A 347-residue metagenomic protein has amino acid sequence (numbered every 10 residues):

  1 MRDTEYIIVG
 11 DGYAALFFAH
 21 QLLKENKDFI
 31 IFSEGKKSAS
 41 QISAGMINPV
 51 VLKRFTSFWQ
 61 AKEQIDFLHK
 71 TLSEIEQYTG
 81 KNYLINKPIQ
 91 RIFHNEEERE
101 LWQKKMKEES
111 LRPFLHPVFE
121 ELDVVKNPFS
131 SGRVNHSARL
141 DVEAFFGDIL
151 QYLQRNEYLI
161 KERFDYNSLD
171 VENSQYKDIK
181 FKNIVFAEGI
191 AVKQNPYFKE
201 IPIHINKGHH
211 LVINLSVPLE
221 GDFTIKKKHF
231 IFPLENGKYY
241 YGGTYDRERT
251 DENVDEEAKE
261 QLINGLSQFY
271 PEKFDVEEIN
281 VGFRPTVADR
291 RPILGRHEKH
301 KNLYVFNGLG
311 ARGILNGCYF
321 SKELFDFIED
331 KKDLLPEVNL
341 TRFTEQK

Functional and structural regions predicted by a protein language model:
M1-G12: Beta1/beta-strand and adjacent pyrophosphate-binding region of the FAD-binding site in flavoprotein oxidoreductases
I7-V9, I179-A191, S321: Short hydrophobic core segments
Y13-E25, M46, V51, N82-L84 (+1 more regions): Active-site substrate-recognition segment that forms the wall of the catalytic cavity or substrate channel
L23-I42: Glycine-rich FAD pyrophosphate-binding loop
G45-V124, P128: Dinucleotide-binding Rossmann-like beta1-alpha1 core, especially the glycine-rich loop that anchors the ADP
T56-L68, G132-D148, N253-A258, L315: Short beta-strand to alpha-helix junction loop
G132-N183, A187: Helical element adjacent to the flavin cofactor pocket in flavoenzyme catalytic cores
E278-K347: C-terminal catalytic lobe of FAD-dependent flavoproteins
